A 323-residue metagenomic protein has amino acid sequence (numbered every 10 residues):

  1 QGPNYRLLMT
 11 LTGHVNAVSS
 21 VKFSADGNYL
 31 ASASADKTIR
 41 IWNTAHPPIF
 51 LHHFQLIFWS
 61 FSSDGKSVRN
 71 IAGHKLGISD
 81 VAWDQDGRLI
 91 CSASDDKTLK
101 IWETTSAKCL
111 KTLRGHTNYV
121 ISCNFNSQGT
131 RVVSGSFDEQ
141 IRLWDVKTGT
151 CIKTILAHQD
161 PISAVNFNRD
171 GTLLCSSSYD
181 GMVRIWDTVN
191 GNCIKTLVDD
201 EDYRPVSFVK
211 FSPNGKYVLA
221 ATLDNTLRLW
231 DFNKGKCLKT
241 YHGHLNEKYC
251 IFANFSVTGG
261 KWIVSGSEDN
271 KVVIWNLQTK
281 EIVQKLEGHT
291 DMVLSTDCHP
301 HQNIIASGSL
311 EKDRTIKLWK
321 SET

Functional and structural regions predicted by a protein language model:
Q1-G13, D64: A short helix->beta-strand "capping" segment at the edge of beta-propeller domains
L7, A17, D26, I49-F50 (+17 more regions): WD40/WD-repeat beta-propeller blade-loop signature
L11-V18, H53, A72-I78, R114-V120 (+4 more regions): WD40/WD-repeat beta-propeller blade N-cap
K22-G27, A82-G87, N124-G129, N166-T172 (+3 more regions): Loop/turn segments within WD40 beta-propeller blades
S32-D36, S92-D96, S134-D138, S177-D180 (+3 more regions): Conserved strand-to-loop turn within each blade of WD40 beta-propeller repeats
T38, Q55-I57, K75, L89 (+11 more regions): A conserved positional marker within WD40/Gbeta-like beta-propeller blades
I39-N43, L56-F61, L99-W102, C123 (+7 more regions): WD40-repeat beta-propellers
L294-T323: Blade-level signature of beta-propeller repeat domains, shared across WD40, Kelch, NHL, RCC1 and BNR/Asp-box propellers
